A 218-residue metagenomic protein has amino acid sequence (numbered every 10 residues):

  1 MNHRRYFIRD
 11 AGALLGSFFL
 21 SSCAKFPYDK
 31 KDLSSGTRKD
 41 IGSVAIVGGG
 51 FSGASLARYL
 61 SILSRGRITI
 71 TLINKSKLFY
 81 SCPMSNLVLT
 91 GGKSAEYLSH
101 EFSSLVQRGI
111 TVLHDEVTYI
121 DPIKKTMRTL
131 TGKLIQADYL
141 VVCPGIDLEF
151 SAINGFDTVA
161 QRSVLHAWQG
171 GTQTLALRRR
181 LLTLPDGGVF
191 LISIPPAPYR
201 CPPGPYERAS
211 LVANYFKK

Functional and structural regions predicted by a protein language model:
M1-F18, S22: N-terminal secretory signal peptides and thylakoid transit peptides that target proteins across membranes
A24, D32-T111, P196-K218: Beta1-alpha1 glycine-rich phosphate/pyrophosphate-binding loop at the start of Rossmann-like nucleotide-binding domains
D29, P144-K217: Glycine-rich dinucleotide-binding loop and its adjacent helix/turn
D115-K124: A conserved short coil-to-beta-strand element within the FAD-binding core of flavoproteins
M127-T129: SH3/SH3-like beta-barrel fold
T131-Y139: Core beta-strand elements of the Rossmann-like FAD/NAD(P) dinucleotide-binding domain in flavoenzyme oxidoreductases
